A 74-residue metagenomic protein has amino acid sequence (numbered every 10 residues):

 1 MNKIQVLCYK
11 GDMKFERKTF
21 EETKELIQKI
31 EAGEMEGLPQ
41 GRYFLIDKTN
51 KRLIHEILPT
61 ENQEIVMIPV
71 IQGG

Functional and structural regions predicted by a protein language model:
M1-G73: Ubiquitin-like/PB1-type beta-grasp interaction modules and other compact soluble beta-rich domains
